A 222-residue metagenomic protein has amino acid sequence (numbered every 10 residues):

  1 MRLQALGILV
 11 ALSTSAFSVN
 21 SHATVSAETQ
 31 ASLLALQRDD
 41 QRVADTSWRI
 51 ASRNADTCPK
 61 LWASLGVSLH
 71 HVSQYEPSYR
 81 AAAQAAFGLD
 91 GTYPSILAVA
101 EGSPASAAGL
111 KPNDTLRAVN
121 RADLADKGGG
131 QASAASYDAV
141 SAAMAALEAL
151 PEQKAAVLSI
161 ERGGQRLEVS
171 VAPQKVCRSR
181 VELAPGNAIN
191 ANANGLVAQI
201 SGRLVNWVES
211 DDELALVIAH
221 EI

Functional and structural regions predicted by a protein language model:
G7-A16: Bacterial N-terminal signal peptides
A16-A31: Boundary at the C-terminal end of the N-terminal hydrophobic targeting segment
Q30-S95, S170-A172, E182-N187: PDZ/PDZ-like peptide-tail recognition elements
A63-V67, Y75, T92-S95, E101 (+5 more regions): Envelope-exposed proteins and targeting segments
A82-V99, T115-A118, R178-D211, I222: Active-site scaffold of zinc-dependent metalloenzymes
A105-A135: Conserved PDZ fold ligand-binding element
A132-R178: PDZ-domain C-terminal substructure recognizer with occasional recognition of PDZ-binding tails
D212-V217: Active-site alpha-helix of zinc metalloproteases
